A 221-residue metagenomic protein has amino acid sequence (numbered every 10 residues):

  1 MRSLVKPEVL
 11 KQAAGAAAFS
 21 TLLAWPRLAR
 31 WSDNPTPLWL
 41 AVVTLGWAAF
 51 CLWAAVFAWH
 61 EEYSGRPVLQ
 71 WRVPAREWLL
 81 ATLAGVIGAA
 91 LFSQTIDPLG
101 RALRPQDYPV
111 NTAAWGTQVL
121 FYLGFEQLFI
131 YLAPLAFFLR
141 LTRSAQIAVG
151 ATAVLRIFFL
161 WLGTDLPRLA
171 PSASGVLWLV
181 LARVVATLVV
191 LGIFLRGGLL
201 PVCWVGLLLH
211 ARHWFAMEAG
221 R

Functional and structural regions predicted by a protein language model:
M1-L4: Short, Lys/Arg-rich, polar N-terminal cytosolic tail immediately upstream of the first transmembrane signal-anchor
P7-L23, A81-G88, V149-R156: Alpha-helical transmembrane segments
E8-V56, W115: Alpha-helical transmembrane segments in multi-pass membrane proteins
V9-A17, V42, E77, A81 (+3 more regions): Small-residue packing motifs within transmembrane alpha-helices
A16, T44-W59, Q127-L135, V185-L191: Hydrophobic cores of alpha-helical transmembrane segments in multi-pass inner/ER membrane proteins, independent
A24-D33, Q94-L103, W161-A170: Juxtamembrane "helix-exit" motif on the non-cytosolic side of transmembrane helices
P35, W59-F125, L135-R143: Juxtamembrane helix-loop-helix connectors linking adjacent transmembrane helices in multi-pass membrane enzymes
T112-R221: Transmembrane helix-loop-helix hairpins at the membrane interface of multi-pass integral membrane proteins
